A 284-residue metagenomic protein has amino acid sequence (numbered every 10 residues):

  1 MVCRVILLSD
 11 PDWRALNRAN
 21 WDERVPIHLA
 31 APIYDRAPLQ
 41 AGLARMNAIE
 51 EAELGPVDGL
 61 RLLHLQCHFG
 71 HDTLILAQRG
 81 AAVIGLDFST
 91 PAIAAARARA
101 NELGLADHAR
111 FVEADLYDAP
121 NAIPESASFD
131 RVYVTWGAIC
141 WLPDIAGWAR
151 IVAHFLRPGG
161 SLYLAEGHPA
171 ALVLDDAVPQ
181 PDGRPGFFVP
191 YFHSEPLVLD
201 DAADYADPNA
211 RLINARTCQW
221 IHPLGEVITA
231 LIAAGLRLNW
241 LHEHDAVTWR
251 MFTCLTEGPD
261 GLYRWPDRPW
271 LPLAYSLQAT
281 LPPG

Functional and structural regions predicted by a protein language model:
V2-R36: N-terminal, positively charged/glycine-rich alpha-helical extensions of SAM-dependent methyltransferases
I33-L60: Conserved alpha-helix/loop element of class I SAM-dependent methyltransferases that forms part of the SAM/SAH-binding
R61-P120: Class I SAM-dependent methyltransferase SAM/SAH-binding core
N121-V132: A short acidic, Gly/Pro-enriched loop at the edge of an enzyme's catalytic core that lines a small-molecule cofactor
D130-A146: A short SAM/SAH-binding and catalytic strip from SAM-dependent methyltransferases
A146-S161: A short glycine-rich, Lys/Arg-flanked "PGG" loop and its adjoining helix->strand segment in the class I
S161-Y205: Conserved class I S-adenosyl-L-methionine
T217-L241: Short alpha-helix
